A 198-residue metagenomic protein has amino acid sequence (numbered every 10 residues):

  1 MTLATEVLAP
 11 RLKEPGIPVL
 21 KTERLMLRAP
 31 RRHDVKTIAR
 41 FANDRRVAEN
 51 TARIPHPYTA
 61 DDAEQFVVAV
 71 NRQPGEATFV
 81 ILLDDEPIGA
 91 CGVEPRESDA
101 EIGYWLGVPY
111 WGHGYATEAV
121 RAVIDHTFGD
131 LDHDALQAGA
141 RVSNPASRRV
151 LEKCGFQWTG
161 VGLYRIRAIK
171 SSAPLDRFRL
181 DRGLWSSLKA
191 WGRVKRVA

Functional and structural regions predicted by a protein language model:
M1-R45, E49, T78-A198: Acyl-donor (CoA/ACP) binding surface of acyl/acetyltransferases
R46-V68: Conserved GNAT-fold acetyl-CoA-binding loop/helix
A69-G75: Short loop/turn motifs at secondary-structure junctions and domain boundaries
